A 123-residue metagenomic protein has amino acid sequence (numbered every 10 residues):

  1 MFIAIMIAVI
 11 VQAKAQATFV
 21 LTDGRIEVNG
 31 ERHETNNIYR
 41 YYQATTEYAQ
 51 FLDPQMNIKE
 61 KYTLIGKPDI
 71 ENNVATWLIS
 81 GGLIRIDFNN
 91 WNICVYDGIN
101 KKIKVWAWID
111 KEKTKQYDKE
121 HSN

Functional and structural regions predicted by a protein language model:
M1-F19: Bacterial Sec-dependent N-terminal signal peptides
A15-E34: Tryptophan-anchored aromatic micro-motifs
L21, I26, A49-F51, A75-W77 (+4 more regions): Short linear proline/tyrosine/threonine-rich motifs used for host-factor recruitment and membrane trafficking/assembly
V28-E34, N89-W91, I99-K101: N-terminal secretory-pathway/extracellular module detecting exported/lumenal segments and adjacent signal-anchor/first
E31-F51: Short, flexible N-terminal segments of the mature chain
Y39-A44, L83-F88, N92-C94, K104-W108: Broad, structure-driven detector of short, well-ordered beta-strand segments within folded domains
Q50-F88: Contiguous, well-ordered beta-strand patches that form the walls/edges of small beta-barrel/beta-sandwich domains
N57-P68, Y96-N123: Edge beta-strand at a domain terminus
